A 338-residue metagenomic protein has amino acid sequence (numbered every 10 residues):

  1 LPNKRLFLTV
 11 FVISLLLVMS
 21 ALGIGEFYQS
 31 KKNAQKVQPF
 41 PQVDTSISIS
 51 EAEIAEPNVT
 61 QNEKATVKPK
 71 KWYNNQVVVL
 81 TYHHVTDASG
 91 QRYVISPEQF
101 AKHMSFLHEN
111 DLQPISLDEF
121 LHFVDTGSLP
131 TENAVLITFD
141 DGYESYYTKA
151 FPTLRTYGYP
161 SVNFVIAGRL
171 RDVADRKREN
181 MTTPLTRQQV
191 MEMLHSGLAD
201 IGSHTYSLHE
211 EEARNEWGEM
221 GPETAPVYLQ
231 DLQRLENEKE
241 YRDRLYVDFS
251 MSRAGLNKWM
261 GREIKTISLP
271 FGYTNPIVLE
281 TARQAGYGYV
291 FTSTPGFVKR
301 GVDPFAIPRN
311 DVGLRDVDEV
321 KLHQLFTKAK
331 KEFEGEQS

Functional and structural regions predicted by a protein language model:
L1-L16: N-terminal Sec-pathway targeting helices
L15-F27: Hydrophobic alpha-helical membrane-insertion segments, chiefly the h-region of N-terminal signal peptides
Y28-Q76: N-terminal, intrinsically disordered, polar/charged segments of Gram-positive cell-envelope systems that serve as
N62-K68, F120-F123, Y146-A150, K177-L194 (+2 more regions): Alpha-helical scaffolding within the catalytic cores of extracellular/periplasmic polymer-degrading hydrolases
L80-T86, N133-V135, R155-N275, I307: Metal-dependent polysaccharide deacetylase catalytic core of the NodB/CE4 family, i.e., the active-site-bearing domain
D87-R92, E211, R315-V317: Short, solvent-exposed loop/turn elements at domain surfaces
S96-L129, H195, N257-W259, R283-V317 (+1 more regions): C-terminal domain-boundary segment and adjacent tail
E119-F120, E132, L136-Y143, K149: Substrate-binding cleft of extracellular glycoside hydrolase catalytic domains
